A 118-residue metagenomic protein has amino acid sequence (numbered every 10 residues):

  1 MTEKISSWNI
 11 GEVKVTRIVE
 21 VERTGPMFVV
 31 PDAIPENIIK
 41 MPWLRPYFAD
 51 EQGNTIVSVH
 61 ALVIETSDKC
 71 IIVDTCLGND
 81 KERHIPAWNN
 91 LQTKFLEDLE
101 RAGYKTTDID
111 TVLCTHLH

Functional and structural regions predicted by a protein language model:
M1-R101, D108-T111: Metallo-beta-lactamase
V112-H118: Histidine-centered catalytic micro-motifs
